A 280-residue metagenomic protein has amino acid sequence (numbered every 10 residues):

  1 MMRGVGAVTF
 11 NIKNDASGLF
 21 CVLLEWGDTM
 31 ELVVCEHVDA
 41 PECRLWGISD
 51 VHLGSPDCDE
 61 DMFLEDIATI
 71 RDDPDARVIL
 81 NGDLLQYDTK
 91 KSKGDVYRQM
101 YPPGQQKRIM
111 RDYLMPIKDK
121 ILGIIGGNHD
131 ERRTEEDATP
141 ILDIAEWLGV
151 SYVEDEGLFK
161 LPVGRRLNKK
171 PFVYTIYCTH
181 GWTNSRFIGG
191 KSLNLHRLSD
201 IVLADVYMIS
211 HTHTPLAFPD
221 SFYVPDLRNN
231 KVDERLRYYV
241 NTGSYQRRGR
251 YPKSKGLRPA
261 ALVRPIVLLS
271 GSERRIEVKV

Functional and structural regions predicted by a protein language model:
M1-S49, L53, D119, E154-L161 (+1 more regions): Acidic, histidine-bearing metal-coordination/catalytic regions of metal-dependent phosphoesterases
M2, E25, E146-S151, S254-P259: Short, solvent-exposed secondary-structure boundary motifs
L32-D155: Core catalytic region of metal-dependent phosphoesterases/phosphodiesterases, especially metallo-beta-lactamase-like
C35-W46, K160-Y177, E234-R237: Beta-strand-turn-beta hairpins that frame and shape the catalytic cleft of phosphate-ester-processing enzymes
S49-S55, V163-R165, H180-T183, G243: Short, flexible loop/turn elements at secondary-structure junctions
R71, V163-K170, Y223-V232: Alpha-helix termini
I121-I125, E131-A217: Charged, low-complexity C-terminal accessory regions
T175-I176, W182-V278: Conserved beta-sheet core of the metallophosphoesterase superfamily
